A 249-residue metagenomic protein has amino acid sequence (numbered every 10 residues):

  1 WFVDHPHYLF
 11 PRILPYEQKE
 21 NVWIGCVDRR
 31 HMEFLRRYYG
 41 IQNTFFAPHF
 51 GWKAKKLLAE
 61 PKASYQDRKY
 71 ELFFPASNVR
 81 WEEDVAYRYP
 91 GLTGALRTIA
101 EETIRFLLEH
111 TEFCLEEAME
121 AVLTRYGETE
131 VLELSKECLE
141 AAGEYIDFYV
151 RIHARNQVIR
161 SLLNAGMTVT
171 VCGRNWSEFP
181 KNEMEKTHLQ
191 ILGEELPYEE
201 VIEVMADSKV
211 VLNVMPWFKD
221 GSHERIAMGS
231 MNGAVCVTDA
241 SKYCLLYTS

Functional and structural regions predicted by a protein language model:
W1-P6, V22-C26, H49: Active-site proximal beta-strand in glycosyltransferases
V3-Y8, D28-H31, K242: Short beta-alpha junction loops
L9-F10, H31-F34, S177-K181: Short, charged/polar "capping" segments at the starts of alpha-helices and the immediately preceding loops
P11-G25: A conserved, positively charged/aromatic
Y38-H223, V235-Y243: Nucleotide-sugar donor-binding catalytic core of glycosyltransferases
S230: Short alpha-helix at the nucleotide-sugar/activated-sugar donor binding site of glycosyltransferases and closely
Y247-T248: Conserved small/polar residues in nucleotide/adenosyl-binding loops
